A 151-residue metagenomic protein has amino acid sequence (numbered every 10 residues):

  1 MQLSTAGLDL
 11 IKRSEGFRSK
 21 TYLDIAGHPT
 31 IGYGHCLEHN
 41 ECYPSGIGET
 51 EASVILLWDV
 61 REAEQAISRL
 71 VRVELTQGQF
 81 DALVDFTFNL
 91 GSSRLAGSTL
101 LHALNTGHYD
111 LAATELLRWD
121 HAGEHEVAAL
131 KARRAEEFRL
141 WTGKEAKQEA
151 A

Functional and structural regions predicted by a protein language model:
M1-H28, H35, H39-E41, I47-Q65 (+2 more regions): Long, amphipathic alpha-helical surface segments
I11, Q79-T87, E115-L117: Short alpha-helical scaffolding segments that buttress acidic/His motifs in well-ordered protein cores
W58, D85-L90: Short, residue-level hotspots on alpha-helical faces of the histone-fold and other alpha-helical interaction modules
